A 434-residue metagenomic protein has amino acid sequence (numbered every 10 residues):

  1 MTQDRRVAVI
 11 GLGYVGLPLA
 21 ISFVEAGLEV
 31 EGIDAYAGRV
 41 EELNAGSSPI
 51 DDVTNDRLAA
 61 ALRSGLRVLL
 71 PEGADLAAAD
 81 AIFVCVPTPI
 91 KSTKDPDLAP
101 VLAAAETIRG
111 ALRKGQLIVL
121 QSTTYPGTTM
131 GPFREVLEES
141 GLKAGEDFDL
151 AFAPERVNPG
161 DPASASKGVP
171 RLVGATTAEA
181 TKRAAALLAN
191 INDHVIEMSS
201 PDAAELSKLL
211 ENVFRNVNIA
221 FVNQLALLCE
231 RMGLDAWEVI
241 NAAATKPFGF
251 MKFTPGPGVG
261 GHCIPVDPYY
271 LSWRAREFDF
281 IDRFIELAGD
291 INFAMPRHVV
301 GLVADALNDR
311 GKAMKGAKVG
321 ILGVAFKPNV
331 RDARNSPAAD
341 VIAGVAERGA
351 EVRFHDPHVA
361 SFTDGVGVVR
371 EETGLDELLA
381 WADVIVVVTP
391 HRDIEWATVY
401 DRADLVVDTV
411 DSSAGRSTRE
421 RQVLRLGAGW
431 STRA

Functional and structural regions predicted by a protein language model:
M1-A434: Structural/interface elements that position substrates and couple domains in central-metabolism enzymes
